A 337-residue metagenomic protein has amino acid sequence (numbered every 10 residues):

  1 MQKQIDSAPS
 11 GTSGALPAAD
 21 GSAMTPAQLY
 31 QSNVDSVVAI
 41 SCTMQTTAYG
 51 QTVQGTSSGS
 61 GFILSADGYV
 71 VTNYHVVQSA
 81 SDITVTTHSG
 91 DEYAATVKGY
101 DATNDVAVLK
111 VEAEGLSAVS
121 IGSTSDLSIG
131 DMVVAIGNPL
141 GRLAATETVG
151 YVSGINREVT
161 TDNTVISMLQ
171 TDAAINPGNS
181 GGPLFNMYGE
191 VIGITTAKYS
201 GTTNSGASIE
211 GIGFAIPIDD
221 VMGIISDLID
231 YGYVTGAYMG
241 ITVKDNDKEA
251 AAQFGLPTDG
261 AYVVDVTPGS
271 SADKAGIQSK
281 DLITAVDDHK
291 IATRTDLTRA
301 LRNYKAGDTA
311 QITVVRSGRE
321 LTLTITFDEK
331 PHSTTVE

Functional and structural regions predicted by a protein language model:
M1-D6, P26-Y30, S36, I40 (+10 more regions): Gram-positive cell-envelope targeting signals
M1-G50, S60, D82, S226 (+2 more regions): N-terminal activation segment of mature serine protease catalytic domains
M1-Q4, Q28, T96, Y188 (+1 more regions): C-terminal recognition in membrane/secretory proteostasis and scaffolding
A19-Q28, M44-Y69, S81-T84, D91-T96 (+6 more regions): A conserved glycine-rich beta-strand in the N-terminal activation segment of trypsin-fold
V38-S41, G61, G68-T72, A95 (+16 more regions): Terminal peptide-recognition signature
I40-T43, A66, Y74, K98-Y100 (+10 more regions): Residue-level recognition of beta-strand microenvironments
Q45-G50, Q54-G55, Q78-I83, L116-A118 (+5 more regions): Active-site loop architecture of trypsin-fold serine endopeptidases
S65-L143, S167, H289-T295, A300 (+2 more regions): Conserved active-site neighborhood of the chymotrypsin/trypsin-like protease fold
